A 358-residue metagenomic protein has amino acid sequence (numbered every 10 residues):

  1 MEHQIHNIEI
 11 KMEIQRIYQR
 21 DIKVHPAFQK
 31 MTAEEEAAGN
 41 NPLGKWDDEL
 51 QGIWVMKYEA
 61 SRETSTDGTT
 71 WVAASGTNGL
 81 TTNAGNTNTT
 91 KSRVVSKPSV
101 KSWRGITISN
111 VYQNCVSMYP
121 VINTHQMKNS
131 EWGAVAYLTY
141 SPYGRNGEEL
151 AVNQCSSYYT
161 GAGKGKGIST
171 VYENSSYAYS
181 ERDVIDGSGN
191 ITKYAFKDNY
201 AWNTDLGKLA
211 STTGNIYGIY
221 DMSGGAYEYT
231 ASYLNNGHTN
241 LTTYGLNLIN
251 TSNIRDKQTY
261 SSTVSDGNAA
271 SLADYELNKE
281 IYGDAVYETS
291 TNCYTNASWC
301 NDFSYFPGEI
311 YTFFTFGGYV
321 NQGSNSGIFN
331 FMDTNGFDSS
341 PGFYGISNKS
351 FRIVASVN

Functional and structural regions predicted by a protein language model:
M1-Q4: Post-signal peptide N-terminal segment of secreted/secretory-pathway proteins
H6-I10, R62-G68, H238, G323-I328: Short, solvent-exposed loop/turn elements at domain surfaces
I10-M222: Short aromatic-cysteine micro-motif
K30, A37-A38, G133, S157-E181 (+6 more regions): C-terminal, surface-exposed recognition/capping segments
A151-V152, G245-N247: Short, charged/polar low-complexity linear motifs in solvent-exposed/disordered segments
N235-L241: Short, Lys/Arg- and Gly-enriched loop/turn segments at beta-strand edges
